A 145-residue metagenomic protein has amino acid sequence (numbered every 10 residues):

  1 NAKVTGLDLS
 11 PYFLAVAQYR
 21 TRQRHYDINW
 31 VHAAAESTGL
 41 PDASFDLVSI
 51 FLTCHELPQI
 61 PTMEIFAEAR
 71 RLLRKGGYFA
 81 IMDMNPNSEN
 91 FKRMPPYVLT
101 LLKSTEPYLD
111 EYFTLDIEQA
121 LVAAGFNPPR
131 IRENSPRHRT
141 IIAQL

Functional and structural regions predicted by a protein language model:
N1-S37: Class I SAM-dependent methyltransferase SAM/SAH-binding core
E36-V48: A short acidic, Gly/Pro-enriched loop at the edge of an enzyme's catalytic core that lines a small-molecule cofactor
D46-I60: A short SAM/SAH-binding and catalytic strip from SAM-dependent methyltransferases
M63-K75: A short glycine-rich, Lys/Arg-flanked "PGG" loop and its adjoining helix->strand segment in the class I
Y78-N134: C-terminal alpha-helical "lid/dimerization" subdomain adjacent to the S-adenosyl-L-methionine
S135-R139: Short acidic/glycine-enriched loop/turn segments that link adjacent beta-strands
I141-L145: C-terminal lobe and adjacent flexible extensions of AdoMet/dcAdoMet transferase-like proteins
